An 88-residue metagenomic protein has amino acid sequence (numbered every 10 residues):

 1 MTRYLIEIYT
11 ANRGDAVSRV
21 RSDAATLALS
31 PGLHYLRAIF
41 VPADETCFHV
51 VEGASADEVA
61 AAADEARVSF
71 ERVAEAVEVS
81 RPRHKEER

Functional and structural regions predicted by a protein language model:
M1-L29, V41-P42, V79-R88: Short S/T/G/P-rich N-terminal loop/turn motif that feeds into the first structured element of a domain
T2, P31, S69-R72: Residue-level signal for beta-strand positions within conserved beta-sheet cores that form or flank
Y4-I8, R37, V41-A63: Short, well-ordered beta-strand segments in beta-rich or mixed alpha/beta enzyme and ligand-binding folds
D15-V17, L33, V68: General helical secondary-structure elements
A28-L36: Short amphipathic beta-strand starts and helix->beta connectors
A54-V79: An amphipathic, aromatic/His-enriched active-site/gating alpha helix that lines ligand/cofactor pockets
